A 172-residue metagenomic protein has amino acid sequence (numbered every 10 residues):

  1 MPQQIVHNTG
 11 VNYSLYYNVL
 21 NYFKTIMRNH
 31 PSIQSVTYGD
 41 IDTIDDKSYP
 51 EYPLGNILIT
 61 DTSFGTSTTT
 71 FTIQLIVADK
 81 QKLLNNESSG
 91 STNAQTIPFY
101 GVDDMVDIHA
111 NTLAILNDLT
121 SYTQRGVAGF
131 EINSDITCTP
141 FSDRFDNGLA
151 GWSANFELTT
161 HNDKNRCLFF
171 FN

Functional and structural regions predicted by a protein language model:
M1-T68: Small/polar-rich, solvent-exposed N-terminal microdomains that initiate assembly or binding
P2-L20, S67-T69, V77-T120: Extracellular/virion structural assembly segments
S35, P53, G90-N93, I97 (+1 more regions): A generic structural signal for ordered alpha-helices
K47-Y52, D103-T159: Acidic-leaning, charged glycine-interspersed low-complexity segments
S67-K82, G148-N162: Oligomerization/assembly interface segments of phage tail-like spikes and tubes
F170-N172: Mixed-charge, glycine-accented linear interaction segment located at domain edges/termini
